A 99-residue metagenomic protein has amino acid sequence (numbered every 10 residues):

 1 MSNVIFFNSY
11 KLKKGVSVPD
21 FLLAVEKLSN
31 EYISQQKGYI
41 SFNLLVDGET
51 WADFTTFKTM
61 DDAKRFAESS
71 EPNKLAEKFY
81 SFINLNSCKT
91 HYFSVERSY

Functional and structural regions predicted by a protein language model:
M1-S2, K37: Short, surface-exposed loop and linker segments with low hydrophobicity and enrichment for Pro/Ser/Thr
N3-K11, A52: Active-site-flanking beta-strand signature of metal-NTP-handling nucleotidyl enzymes and homologous cyclase-like
K11-L23: Short, surface-exposed ligand-recognition loops at beta-strand->loop->(often short) alpha-helix junctions that present
V16, D61-A63, S98: Residue-level signal for secondary-structure boundary sites
K27-L28, S34-I40, T56-H91: An amphipathic, aromatic/His-enriched active-site/gating alpha helix that lines ligand/cofactor pockets
F42-V46: Short beta-strand
D47-W51: Short acidic/glycine-enriched loop/turn segments that link adjacent beta-strands
Y92-Y99: Short, low-order "capping/linker" segments at domain edges
